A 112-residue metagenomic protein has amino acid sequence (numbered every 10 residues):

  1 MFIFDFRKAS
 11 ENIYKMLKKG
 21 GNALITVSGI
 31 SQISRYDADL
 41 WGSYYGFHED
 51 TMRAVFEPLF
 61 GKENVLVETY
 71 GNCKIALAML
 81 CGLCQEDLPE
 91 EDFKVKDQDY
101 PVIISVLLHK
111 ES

Functional and structural regions predicted by a protein language model:
M1-R35, D50, L108-K110: Conserved SAM-binding loop
I3, G46, D97-D99: Short, solvent-exposed loop/helix junctions and linker helices that flank or host conserved functional motifs
K8-E11, A38-W41, G82: Short, glycine/charged-enriched secondary-structure capping and boundary segments
K18, E57-G61: Short conserved AdoMet
N22, Y44, P101-S105: Extracellular structured ligand-interaction cores
S28-S34, G46, Y70-I75: Short "lid" loop at the C-terminus of a central beta-strand within the Rossmann-like core of SAM-dependent
R35-V55: Acceptor-substrate binding/catalytic loop of class I
L66-S112: A C-terminal cap/extension of S-adenosyl-L-methionine-dependent methyltransferases that defines the acceptor-substrate
